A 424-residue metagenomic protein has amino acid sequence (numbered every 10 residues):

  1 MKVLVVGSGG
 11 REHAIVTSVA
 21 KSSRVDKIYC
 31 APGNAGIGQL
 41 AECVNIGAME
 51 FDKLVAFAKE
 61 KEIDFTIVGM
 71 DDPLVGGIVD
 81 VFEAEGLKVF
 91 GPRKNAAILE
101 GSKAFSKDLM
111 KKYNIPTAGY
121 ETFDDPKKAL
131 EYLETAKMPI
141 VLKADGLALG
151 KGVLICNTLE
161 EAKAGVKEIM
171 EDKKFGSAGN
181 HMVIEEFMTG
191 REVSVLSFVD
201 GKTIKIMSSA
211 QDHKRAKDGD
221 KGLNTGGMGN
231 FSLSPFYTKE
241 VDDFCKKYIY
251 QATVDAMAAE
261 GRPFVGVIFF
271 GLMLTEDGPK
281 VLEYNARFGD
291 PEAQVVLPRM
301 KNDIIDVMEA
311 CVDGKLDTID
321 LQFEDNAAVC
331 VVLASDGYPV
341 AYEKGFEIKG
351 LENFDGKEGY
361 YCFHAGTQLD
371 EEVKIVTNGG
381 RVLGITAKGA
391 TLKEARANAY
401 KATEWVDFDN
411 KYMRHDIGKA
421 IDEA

Functional and structural regions predicted by a protein language model:
M1-K94: ATP-binding N-terminal substructure of ATP-dependent carboxylate-amine bond-forming enzymes
L4-V5, E100-H181, Q211, P235 (+1 more regions): Active-site nucleotide/adenylate-binding loops and adjacent lid/helix of ATP-dependent enzymes
K21, G36-G38, F90, K112-N114 (+12 more regions): Solvent-exposed alpha-helices and their adjacent loops that cap or buttress functional pockets in soluble metabolic
G38-L40, K53-V55, I98-A104, K217-D218 (+1 more regions): Short, charged, surface-exposed secondary-structure boundary motifs
C156-A293: Internal nucleotide-binding/catalytic subdomain
K246-I268, N285-K357, D370: Active-site "cap" helix and flanking loop/linker of ATP-utilizing ligase/carboxylase catalytic domains
T367-E372, V376-A424: Generic C-terminus detector
